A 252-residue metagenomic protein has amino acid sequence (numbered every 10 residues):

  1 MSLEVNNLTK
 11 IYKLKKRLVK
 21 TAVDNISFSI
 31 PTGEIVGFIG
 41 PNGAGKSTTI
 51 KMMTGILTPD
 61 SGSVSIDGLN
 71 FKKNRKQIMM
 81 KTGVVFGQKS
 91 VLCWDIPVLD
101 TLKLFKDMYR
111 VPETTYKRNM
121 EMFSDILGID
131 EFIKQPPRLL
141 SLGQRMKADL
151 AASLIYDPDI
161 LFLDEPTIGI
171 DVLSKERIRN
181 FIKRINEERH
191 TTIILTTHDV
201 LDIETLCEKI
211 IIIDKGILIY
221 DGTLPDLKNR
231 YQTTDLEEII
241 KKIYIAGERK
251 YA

Functional and structural regions predicted by a protein language model:
K103, D107, T115-F132: Conserved ABC ATPase "signature" region
P136-L140: Conserved ABC ATPase signature
L161-E165: Catalytic Walker B motif of ABC-type/P-loop ATPase nucleotide-binding domains
E176-E188: Helical segment within the ABC ATPase nucleotide-binding domain
D221-G222: ABC ATPase "signature
